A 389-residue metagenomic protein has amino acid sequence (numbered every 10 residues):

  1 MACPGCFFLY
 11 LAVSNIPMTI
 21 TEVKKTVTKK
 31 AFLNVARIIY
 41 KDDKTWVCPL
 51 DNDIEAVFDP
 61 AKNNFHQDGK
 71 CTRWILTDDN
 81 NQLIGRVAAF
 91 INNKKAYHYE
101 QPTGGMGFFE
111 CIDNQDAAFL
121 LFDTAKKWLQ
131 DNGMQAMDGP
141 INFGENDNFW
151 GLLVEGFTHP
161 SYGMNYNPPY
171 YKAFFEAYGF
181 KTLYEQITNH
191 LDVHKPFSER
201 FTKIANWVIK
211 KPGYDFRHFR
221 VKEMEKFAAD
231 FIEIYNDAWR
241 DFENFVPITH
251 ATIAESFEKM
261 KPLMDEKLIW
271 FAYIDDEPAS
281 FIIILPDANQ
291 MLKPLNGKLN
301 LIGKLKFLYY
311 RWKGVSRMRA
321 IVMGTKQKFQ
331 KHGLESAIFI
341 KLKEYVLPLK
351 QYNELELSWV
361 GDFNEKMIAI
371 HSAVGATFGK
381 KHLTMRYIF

Functional and structural regions predicted by a protein language model:
C3-C6: Cysteine-centered motifs
A12-K29, L33, I38, F201-E223: Conserved N-terminal entry element of GNAT/NAT acetyltransferase domains
T26-K29, P49-N52, A56-P60, D68-L76 (+9 more regions): Catalytic cores of nucleotide-enabled group-transfer and carboxylate-activating enzymes in metabolic and assembly-line
A36-D79, V87-Y97, H218, K222-G324: A conserved beta-strand-loop-helix scaffold within acyl/acetyltransferase catalytic domains
A96-G179, L295-V374: Acyl-donor binding region in acyl/amide transferases
N165-N244: Acyltransferase donor/substrate-recognition loop-hinge adjacent to the catalytic core
Y273-I274, I282-A288, I321-Q327, L342 (+3 more regions): Active-site proximal loops enriched in glycine and acidic residues that flank catalytic Cys/His/Asp and coordinate
A373-T384: A structural motif corresponding to the C-terminal lobe/cap of the Radical SAM core domain
